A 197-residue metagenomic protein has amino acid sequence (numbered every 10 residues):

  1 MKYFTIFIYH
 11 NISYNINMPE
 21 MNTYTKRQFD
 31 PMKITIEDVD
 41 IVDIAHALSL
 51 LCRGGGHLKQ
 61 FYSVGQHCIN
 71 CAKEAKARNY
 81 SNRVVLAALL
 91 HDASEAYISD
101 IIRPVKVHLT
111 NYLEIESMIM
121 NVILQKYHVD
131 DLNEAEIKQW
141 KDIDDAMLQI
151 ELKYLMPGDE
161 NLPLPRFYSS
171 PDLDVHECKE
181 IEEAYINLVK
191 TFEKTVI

Functional and structural regions predicted by a protein language model:
K2-I197: Metal-dependent phosphohydrolase cores
